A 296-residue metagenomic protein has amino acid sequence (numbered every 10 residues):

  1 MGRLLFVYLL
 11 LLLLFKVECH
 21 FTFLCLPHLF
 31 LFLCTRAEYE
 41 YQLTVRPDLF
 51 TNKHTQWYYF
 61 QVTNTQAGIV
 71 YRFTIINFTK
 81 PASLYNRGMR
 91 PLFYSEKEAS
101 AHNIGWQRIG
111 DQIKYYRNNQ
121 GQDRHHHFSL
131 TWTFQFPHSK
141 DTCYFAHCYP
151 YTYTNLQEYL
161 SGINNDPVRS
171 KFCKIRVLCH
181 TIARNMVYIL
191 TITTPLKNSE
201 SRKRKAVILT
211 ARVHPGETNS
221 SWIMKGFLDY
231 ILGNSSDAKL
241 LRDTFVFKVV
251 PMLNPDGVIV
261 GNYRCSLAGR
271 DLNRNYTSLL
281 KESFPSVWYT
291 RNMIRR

Functional and structural regions predicted by a protein language model:
M1-Y144, Y149: Extreme N-terminal flexible tails
L26-L29, R46-P47, Y59-T63, N119 (+4 more regions): Intrinsically disordered, low-complexity boundary segments flanking structured domains
R36-E38, T55, G68, K140 (+4 more regions): Sequence-level motif detector for i,i+2 pairs with an aromatic at +2
N52, T65, R124, P137 (+4 more regions): A generic structural signal for short, solvent-exposed coil/turn residues that cap or connect secondary-structure
S83-L84, A146, Y153-L156, N198-E200 (+1 more regions): Short helix/loop capping segments that flank catalytic or ligand/cofactor-binding pockets
H138-S139, C143-K174, A183: Non-catalytic propeptide/linker segments at domain boundaries
K174-R296: Active-site/substrate-binding loop(s) of hydrolase catalytic cores
